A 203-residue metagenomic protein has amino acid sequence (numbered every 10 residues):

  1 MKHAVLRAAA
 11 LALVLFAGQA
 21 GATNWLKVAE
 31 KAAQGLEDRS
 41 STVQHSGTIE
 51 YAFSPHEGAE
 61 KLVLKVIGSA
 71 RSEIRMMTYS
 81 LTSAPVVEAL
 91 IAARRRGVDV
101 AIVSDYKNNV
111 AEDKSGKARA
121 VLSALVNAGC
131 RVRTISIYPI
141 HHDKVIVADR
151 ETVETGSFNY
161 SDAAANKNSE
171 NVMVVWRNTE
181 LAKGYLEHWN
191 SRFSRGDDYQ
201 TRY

Functional and structural regions predicted by a protein language model:
M1-A9: Bacterial N-terminal signal peptides that target proteins for export
A17-Q19: N-terminal signal peptide c-region/cleavage motif recognized by signal peptidases
W25-H56: N-terminal low-complexity, Pro/Thr/Ser-rich intrinsically disordered segments that act as propeptides or flexible
W25-V28, S40, A148, T152-Y203: Signature of lipid phosphatidyltransferase scaffolds
T48-S72: Mature N-terminal segment immediately following signal peptide/propeptide cleavage in secreted/periplasmic
E50-P55, T78-Y79, C130-V132: Short, flexible loop segments at the rims of nucleotide/cofactor-binding pockets, characterized by
K65-N127: Primarily the HKD phosphodiesterase
S80-A84, Y106-V110, Y138-H141, T152-V153 (+2 more regions): Solvent-exposed loop/turn segments at secondary-structure junctions within structured extracellular/periplasmic domains
